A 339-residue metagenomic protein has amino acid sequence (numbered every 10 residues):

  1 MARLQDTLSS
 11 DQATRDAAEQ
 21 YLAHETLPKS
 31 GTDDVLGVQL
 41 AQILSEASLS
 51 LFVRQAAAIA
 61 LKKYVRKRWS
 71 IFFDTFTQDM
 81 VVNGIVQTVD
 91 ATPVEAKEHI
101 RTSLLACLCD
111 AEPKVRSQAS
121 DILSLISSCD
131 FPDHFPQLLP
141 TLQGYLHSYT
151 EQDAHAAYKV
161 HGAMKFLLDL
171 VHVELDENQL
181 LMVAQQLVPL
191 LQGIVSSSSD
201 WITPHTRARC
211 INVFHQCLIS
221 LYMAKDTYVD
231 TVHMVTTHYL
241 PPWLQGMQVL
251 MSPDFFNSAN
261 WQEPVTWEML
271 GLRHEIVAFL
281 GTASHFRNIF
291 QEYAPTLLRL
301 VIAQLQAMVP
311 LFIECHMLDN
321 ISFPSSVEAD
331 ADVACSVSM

Functional and structural regions predicted by a protein language model:
M1-S48, E151: N-terminal "cap/leader" segments of large eukaryotic alpha-helical scaffolds
A2, A17-Q20, V35, Q39 (+14 more regions): Acidic, Ser/Thr-rich intrinsically disordered and amphipathic helical segments
S10-D11, S48-S50, A111-E112, T150-A156 (+2 more regions): Short inter-helical turns and helix N-cap capping residues of alpha-solenoid HEAT/ARM repeat scaffolds
T14-R15, R54, K97, R116 (+7 more regions): Residue-level detector of extended alpha-helical repeat arrays and alpha-solenoid scaffolds
L22-L27, A57-R68, I122-D130, A163-E174 (+2 more regions): Hydrophobic residues within the alpha-helices of tandem HEAT/HEAT-like
L27-I43, M80-D110, P132-D153, L180-D200 (+3 more regions): Amphipathic alpha-helical segments within extended alpha-helical solenoids and repeat-rich scaffolds in large
S48-D110, K114-S117, D121: Eukaryotic helix-linker segments that join adjacent hydrophobic helices
A331-M339: Extended repeat-based solenoid scaffolds, especially LRR ectodomains and other repeat-derived architectures
